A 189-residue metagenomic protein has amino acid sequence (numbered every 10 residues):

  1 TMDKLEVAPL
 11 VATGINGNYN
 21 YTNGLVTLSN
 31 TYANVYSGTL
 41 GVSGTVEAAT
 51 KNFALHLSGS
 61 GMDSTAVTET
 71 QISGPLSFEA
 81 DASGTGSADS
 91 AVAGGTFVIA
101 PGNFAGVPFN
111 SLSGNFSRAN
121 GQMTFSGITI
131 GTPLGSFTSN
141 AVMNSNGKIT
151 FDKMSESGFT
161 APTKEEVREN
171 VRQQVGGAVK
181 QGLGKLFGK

Functional and structural regions predicted by a protein language model:
T1-T124, G135-K189: Membrane-proximal interfacial segments on either side of biological membranes
